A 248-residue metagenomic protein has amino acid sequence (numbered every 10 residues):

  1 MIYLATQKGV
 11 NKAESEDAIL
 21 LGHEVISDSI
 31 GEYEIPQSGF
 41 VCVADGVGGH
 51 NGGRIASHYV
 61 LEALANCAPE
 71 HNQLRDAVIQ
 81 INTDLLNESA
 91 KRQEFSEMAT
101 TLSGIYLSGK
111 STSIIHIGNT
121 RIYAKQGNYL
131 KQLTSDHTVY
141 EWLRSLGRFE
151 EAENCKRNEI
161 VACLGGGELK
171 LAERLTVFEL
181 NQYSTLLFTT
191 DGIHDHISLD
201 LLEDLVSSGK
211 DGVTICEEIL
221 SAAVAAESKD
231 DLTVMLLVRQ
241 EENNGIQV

Functional and structural regions predicted by a protein language model:
M1-V248: PP2C/PPM-type serine/threonine phosphatase catalytic domain
